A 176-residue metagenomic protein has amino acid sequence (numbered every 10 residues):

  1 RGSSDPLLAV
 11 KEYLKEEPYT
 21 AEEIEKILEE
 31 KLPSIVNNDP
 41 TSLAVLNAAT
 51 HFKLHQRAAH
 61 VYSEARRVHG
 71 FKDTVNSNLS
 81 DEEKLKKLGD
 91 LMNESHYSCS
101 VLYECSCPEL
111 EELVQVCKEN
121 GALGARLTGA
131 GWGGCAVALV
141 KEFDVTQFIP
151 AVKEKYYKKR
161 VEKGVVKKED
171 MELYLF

Functional and structural regions predicted by a protein language model:
R1-G124, A138-F176: C-terminal nucleotide
A125-C135: Conserved phosphate/anionic-ligand binding catalytic regions in large, soluble enzymes, centered on
